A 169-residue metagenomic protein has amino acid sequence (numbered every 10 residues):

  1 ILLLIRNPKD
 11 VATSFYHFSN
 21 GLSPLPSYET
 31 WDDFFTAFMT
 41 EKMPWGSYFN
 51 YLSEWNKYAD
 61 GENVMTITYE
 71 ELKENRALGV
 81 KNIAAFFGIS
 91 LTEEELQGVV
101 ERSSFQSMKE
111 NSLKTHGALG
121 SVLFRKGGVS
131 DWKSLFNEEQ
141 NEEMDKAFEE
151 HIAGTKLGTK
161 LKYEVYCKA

Functional and structural regions predicted by a protein language model:
I1-E101, F105-F124, L135, E149-E150 (+1 more regions): PAPS-dependent sulfotransferase catalytic domain
V122, V129-S130: Compositionally biased, intrinsically disordered low-complexity regions
S130, Q140, G158-K162: N-terminal flanking helix/linker immediately upstream of nucleotide/cofactor-binding cores
M144: Short proline/glycine- and basic residue-enriched helix-capping loop/turn segments at helix->loop/beta transitions
A147-A169: C-terminal helix/juxtamembrane-tail motif
